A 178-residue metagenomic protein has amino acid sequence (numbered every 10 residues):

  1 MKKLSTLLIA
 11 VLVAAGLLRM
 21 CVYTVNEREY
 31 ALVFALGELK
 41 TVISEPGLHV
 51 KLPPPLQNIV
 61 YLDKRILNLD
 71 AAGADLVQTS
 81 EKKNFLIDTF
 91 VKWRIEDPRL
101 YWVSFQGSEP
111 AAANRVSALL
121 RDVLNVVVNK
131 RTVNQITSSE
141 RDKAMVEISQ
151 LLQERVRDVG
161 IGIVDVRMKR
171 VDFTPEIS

Functional and structural regions predicted by a protein language model:
M1-K2, L18, E27, V166: Short, intrinsically disordered low-complexity segments
K2-C21: Single-pass alpha-helical transmembrane signal-anchor segments
K3-S5, P55, T137: Serine/threonine-rich low-complexity intrinsically disordered regions
S5-T6, E27, G37, Q150: Generic hydrophobic-segment detector
A15, P175-S178: Long, charge-rich amphipathic alpha-helical coiled-coil "stalk/tentacle" segments that mediate oligomerization
R19-N129: Hydrophobic membrane-anchoring helix/hairpin
Q78-E81, I87, K92-W93, A112-E176: Amphipathic, coiled-coil-like alpha-helical scaffolding segments used for oligomerization/assembly
